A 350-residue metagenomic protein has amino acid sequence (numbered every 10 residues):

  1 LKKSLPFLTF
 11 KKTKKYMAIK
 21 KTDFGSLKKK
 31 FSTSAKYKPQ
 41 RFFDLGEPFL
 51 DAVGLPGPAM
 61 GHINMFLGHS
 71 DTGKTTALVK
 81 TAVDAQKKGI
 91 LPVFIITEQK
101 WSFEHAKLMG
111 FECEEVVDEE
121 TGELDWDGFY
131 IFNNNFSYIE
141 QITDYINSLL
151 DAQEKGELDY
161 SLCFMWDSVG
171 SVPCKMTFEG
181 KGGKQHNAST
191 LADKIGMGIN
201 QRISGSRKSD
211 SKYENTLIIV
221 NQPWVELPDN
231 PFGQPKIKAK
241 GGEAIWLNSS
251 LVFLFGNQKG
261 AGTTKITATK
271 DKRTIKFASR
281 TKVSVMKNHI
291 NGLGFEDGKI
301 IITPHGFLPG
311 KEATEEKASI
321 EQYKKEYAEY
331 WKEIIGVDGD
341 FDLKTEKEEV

Functional and structural regions predicted by a protein language model:
L1, L5-L8: Short hydrophobic targeting helices and cationic amphipathic motifs that mediate membrane/organellar targeting
F10-Q40, S211, G260-V350: C-terminal regions of RecA-like/P-loop NTPase motor modules
A18-W126, N147: The Walker A/P-loop phosphate-binding site
L45, T76-K80, K100-W101, S137-D144 (+3 more regions): Charged, alpha-helix-enriched surfaces in structured cytosolic catalytic cores of large nucleotide-utilizing machines
P56-A59, D84-K88, A152-L158, G205-Y213 (+1 more regions): Conserved catalytic network of the ASCE P-loop NTPase/AAA+ motor domain
I63-N64, V93, L162-C163, T216-I218 (+1 more regions): Structural motif
H69, K88-N187, L191-K194, E346-K347: Conserved inter-motif catalytic segment of the P-loop NTP-binding fold
A188-H305: Phosphate-binding/switch region of NTP-binding enzymes
